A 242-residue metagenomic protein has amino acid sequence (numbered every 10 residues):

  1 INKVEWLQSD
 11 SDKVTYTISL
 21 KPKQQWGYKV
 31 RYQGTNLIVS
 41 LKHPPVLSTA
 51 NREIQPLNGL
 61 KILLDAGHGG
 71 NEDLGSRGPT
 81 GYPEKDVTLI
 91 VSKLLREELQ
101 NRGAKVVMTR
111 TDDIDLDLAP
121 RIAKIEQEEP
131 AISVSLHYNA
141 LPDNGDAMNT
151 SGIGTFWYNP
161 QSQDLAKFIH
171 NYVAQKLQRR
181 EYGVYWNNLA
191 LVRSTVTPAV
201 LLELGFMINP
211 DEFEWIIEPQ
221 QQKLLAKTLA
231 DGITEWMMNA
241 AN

Functional and structural regions predicted by a protein language model:
I1-I62: Signal-peptide-cleaved, periplasmic/extracellular N-terminal interaction regions immediately downstream of the signal
T15-S19, I38-S40, K61-D65, K105-M108 (+3 more regions): Soluble periplasmic/extracytoplasmic beta-strand elements of cell-envelope proteins
K42-P130, P142-G145, N149-S151, A241: Active-site histidine-acidic residue metal-binding/catalytic motifs, centered on HxH/HExxH-like signatures
H68-N71, Y82, T111-L116, Y138-D143 (+5 more regions): Solvent-exposed loop/turn segments at secondary-structure junctions within structured extracellular/periplasmic domains
Y82-I90, D112-A119, N159-D164, I216-K227: Soluble non-cytosolic domains of exported or imported proteins
K85-K93, E97, N101, A123 (+8 more regions): Solvent-exposed, polar/charged alpha-helical surfaces in well-ordered, non-transmembrane soluble domains, broadly
A104-D112, L136, R179-N187, A240-N242: Surface-exposed patches in mature extracellular/periplasmic domains of secreted proteins
S135, P142, G154-W157, Y185-N242: Active-site-adjacent mobile loop/cap segments within catalytic or ligand-binding domains
